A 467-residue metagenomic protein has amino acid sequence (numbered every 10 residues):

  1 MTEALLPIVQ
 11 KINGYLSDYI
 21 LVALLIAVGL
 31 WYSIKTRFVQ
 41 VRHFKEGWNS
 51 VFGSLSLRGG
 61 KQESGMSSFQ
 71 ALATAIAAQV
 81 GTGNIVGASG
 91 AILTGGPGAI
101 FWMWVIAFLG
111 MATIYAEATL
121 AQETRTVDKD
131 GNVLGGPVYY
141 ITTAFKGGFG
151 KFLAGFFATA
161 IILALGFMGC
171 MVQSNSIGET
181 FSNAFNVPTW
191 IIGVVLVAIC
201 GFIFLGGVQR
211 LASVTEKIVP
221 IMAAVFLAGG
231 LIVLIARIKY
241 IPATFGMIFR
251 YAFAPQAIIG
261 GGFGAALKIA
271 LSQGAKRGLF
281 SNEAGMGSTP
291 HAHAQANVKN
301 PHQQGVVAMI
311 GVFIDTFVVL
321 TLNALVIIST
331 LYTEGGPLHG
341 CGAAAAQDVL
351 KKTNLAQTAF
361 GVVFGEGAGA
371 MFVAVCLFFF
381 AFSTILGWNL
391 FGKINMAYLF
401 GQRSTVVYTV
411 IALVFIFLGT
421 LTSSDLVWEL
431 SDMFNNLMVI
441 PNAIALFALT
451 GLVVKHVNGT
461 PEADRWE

Functional and structural regions predicted by a protein language model:
M1-T82, I92-A99, G110, F417 (+2 more regions): N-terminal alpha-helical transmembrane segments of multi-pass membrane transport and channel/translocase proteins
T2-L5, K35-Q40, N84-A88, G166-G178 (+6 more regions): Transmembrane helix-loop junctions in multi-pass membrane proteins
L24-W31, T36-W48, F157, S174-F181 (+5 more regions): Membrane-interface loop-to-helix entry segments
V28, Y32-S33, I106-G131, V138 (+4 more regions): Helix-loop-helix module between adjacent transmembrane segments
F38-M66, G90, G96-I100, A112-G148 (+4 more regions): Flexible loop linkers connecting adjacent transmembrane helices in multi-pass alpha-helical membrane transporters
L57-L93, L120-E123, K129-V138, T142-A144 (+2 more regions): Alpha-helical membrane segments and immediately flanking helix-loop junctions that form or couple to the substrate/ion
L109-E117, V194-V208, V219-K239, R277 (+2 more regions): Selective recognition of specific alpha-helical transmembrane segments in multi-pass small-molecule
Y115-K129, L231-M247, P255-A265, Q295-V298 (+3 more regions): Extracellular/periplasmic helix-exit of transmembrane alpha-helices
